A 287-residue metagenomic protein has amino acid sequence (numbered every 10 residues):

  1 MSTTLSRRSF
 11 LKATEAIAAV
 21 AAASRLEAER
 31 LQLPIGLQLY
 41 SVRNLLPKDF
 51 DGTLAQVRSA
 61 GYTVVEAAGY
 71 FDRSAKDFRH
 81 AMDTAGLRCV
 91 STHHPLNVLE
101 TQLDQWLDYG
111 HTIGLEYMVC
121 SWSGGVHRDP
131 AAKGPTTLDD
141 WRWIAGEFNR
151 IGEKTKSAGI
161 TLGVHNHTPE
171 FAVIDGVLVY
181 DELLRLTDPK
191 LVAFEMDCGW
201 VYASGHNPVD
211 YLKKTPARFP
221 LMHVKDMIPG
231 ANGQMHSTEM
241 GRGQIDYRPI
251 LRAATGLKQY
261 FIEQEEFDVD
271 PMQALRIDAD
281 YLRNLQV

Functional and structural regions predicted by a protein language model:
S2-T4, R8-V20, S24-R25, E29-G36 (+3 more regions): Histidine-acidic metal/acid-base catalytic patches
R30, L54-S59, R73-C89, D104-L115 (+4 more regions): Acidic (Asp/Glu)-rich catalytic clusters
G36, E66-A67, S91, M118-C120 (+2 more regions): Structural recognition of the beta-strand scaffold that forms the well-ordered cores of secreted hydrolase catalytic
L37, V57, V65, M82 (+4 more regions): Conserved, mostly hydrophobic/aromatic
Q38-K48, H93-L99, L138: Active-site mouth loops of central-metabolism enzymes
Y40-V42, A68-Y70, H94-N97, S123-G125 (+4 more regions): Active-site beta-loop-alpha junctions enriched in small/polar residues
V64, R88, L96-F194, M272: Active-site acidic/histidine proton-transfer and metal-coordination neighborhood in alpha/beta enzyme cores
G86-L87, K133, A231-H236: Short glycine/proline- and charge-enriched loop/turn segments that cap or connect secondary-structure elements
